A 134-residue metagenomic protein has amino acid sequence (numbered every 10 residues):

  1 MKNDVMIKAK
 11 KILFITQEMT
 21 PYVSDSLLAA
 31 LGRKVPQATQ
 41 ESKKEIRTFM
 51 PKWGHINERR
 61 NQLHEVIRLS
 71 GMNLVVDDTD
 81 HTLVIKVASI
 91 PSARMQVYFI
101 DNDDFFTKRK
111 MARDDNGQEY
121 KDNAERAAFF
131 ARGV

Functional and structural regions predicted by a protein language model:
M1-K11, L83-A88: Non-catalytic membrane-proximal stalk/linker segments that position and tether the catalytic domains
V5-D25, M50-W53: Nucleotide-activated donor-dependent transferases that construct or modify glycoconjugates
I12, K44-I46, V97: Hydrophobic anchor at the start of a short beta-strand that flanks the dinucleotide cofactor-binding loop
T20-A29, E119-N123: Alpha-helix N-cap/helix-initiation motif
L28-A38: Short amphipathic alpha-helix
T48, K52-G133: A conserved catalytic-core segment of Leloir-type glycosyltransferases
